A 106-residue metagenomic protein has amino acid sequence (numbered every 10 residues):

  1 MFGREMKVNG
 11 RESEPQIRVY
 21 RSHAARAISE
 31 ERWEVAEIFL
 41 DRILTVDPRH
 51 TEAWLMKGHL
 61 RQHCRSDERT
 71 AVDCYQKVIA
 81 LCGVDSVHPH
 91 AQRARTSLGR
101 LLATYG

Functional and structural regions predicted by a protein language model:
S13-R42: Alpha-helical segment of the N-proximal tetratricopeptide repeat
A25, H59-L60, R100: Residue-level recognition of tetratricopeptide repeat
I28, Q62-H63, A103: Specific register positions within alpha-helical solenoid repeats of the TPR/Sel1-like families, i.e., one
A53, V87-H88: TPR alpha-solenoid repeat register
D67-S86, G99: TPR/TPR-like (Sel1-like) alpha-helical repeat modules
